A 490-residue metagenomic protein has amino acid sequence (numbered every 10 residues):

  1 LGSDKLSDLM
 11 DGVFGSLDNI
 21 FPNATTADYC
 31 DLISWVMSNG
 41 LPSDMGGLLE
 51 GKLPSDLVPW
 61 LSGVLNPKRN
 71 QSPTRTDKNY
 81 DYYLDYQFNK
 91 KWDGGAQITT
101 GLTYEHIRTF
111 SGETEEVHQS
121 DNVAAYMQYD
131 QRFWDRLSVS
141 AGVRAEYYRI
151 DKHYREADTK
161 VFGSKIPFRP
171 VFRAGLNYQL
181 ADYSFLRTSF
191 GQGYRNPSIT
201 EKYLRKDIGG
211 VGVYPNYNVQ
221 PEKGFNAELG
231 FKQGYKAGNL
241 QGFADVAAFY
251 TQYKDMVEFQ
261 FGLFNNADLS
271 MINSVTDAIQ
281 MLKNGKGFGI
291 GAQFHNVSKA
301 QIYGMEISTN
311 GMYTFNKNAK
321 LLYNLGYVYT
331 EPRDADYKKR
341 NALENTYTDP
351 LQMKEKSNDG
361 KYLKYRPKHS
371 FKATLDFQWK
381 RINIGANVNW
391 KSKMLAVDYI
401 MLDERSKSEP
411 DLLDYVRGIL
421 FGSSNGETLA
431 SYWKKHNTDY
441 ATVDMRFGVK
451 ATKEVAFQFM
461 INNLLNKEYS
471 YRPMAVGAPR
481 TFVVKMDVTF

Functional and structural regions predicted by a protein language model:
L1, A96-L102, V139-V143, L186-T188 (+8 more regions): Transmembrane beta-strands of outer-membrane beta-barrel proteins
L1-A157, D245, G304-T309, N324: Face-selective signature of the C-terminal outer-membrane beta-barrel domain
S3, Y104-F110, V117, V123 (+10 more regions): Transmembrane beta-strands of outer-membrane beta-barrel pores
T74-Y80, E115-D121, K160-F168, I208 (+5 more regions): Replace "Gram-negative outer membrane beta-barrel proteins" with "bacterial and organellar outer membrane beta-barrel
F88-K90, D121, M127-R132, L137 (+12 more regions): Residue-level signature of outer-membrane beta-barrel architecture
I98, D135, N239, A247-Q252 (+1 more regions): Gram-negative outer-membrane beta-barrel transporters
F162-K165, R169-V171, G175, Q179 (+5 more regions): Outer-membrane beta-barrel signature, preferentially recognizing the C-terminal barrel domain of Gram-negative
Y194-R195, K254-D255, F259-F264, N389-A430 (+1 more regions): C-terminal beta-signal and adjacent terminal beta-strands/loops of Gram-negative outer-membrane beta-barrel proteins
